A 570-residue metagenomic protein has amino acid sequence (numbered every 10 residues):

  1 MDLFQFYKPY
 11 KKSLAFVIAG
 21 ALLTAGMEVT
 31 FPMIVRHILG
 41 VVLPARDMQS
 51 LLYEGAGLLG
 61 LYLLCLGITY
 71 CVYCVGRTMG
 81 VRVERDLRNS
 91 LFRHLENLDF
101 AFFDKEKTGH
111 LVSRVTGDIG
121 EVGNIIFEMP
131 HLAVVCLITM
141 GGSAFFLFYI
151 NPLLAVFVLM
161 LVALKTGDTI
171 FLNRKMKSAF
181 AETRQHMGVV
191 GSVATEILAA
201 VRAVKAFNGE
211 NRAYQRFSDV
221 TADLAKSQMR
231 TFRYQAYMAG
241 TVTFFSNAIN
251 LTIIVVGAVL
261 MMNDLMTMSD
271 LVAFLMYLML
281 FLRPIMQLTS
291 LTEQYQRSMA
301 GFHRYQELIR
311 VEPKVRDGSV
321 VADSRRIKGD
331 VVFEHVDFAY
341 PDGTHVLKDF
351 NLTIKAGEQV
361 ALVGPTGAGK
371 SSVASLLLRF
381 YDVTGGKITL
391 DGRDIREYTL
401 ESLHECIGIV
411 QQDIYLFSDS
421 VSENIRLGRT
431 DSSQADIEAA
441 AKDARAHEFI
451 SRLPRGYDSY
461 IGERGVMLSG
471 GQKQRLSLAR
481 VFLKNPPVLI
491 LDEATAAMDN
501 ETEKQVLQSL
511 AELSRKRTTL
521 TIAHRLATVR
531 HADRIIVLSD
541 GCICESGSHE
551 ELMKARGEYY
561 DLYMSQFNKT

Functional and structural regions predicted by a protein language model:
M1-K11, L111: A short amphipathic helical element positioned immediately N-terminal to and/or at the very start of a transmembrane
P9, S13-T24, L58-L61, E128-E182 (+2 more regions): Transmembrane helices of ABC transporter permease
K11-K12, F100-A101, G117-I126, P130 (+9 more regions): An intracellular "coupling" helix at the cytosolic face of ABC transporter transmembrane type-1 domains
L14-C71, V75, F148-L153, D264-M268: Transmembrane helix-loop-helix hairpins at lipid-water interfaces of multipass membrane proteins, especially the type-1
L22-M33, L59-Y70, V122-I125, M129-G141 (+4 more regions): Hydrophobic alpha-helical transmembrane bundles that constitute the permease/transmembrane domains of multi-pass
P44-Q49, Y53, F146-M160, R230 (+2 more regions): Helix-loop-helix
L91, L95, V204, Y305 (+1 more regions): Helix-loop junctions and hydrophobic alpha-helical segments within the transmembrane domains of large membrane
G318, S324-T570: ABC-type nucleotide-binding domain
